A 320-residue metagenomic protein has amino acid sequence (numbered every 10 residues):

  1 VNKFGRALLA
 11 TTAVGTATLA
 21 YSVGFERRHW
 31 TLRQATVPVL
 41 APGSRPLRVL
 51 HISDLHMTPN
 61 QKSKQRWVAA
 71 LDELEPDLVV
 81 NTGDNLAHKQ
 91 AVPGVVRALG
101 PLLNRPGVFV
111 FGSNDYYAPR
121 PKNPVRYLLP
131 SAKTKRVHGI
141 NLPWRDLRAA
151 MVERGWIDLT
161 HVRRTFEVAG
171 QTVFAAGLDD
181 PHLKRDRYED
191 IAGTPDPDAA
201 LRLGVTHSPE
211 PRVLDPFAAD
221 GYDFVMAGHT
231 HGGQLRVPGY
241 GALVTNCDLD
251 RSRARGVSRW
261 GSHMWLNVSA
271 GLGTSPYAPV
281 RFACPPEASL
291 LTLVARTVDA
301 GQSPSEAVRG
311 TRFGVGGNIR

Functional and structural regions predicted by a protein language model:
L8, V14-A98: N-terminal active-site segment of His-dependent metallophosphoesterases
T12-L32, W260-R320: Acidic, His/Gly-rich catalytic cores of divalent-metal-dependent hydrolytic chemistry
P38-L50, W156-I157, R163-A175, P197-L201 (+2 more regions): Beta-strand-turn-beta hairpins that frame and shape the catalytic cleft of phosphate-ester-processing enzymes
L50-S53, L78-D84, P106-S113, L159-H161 (+3 more regions): Active-site neighborhood of phospho(di)ester-bond hydrolases with catalytic His/Asp-centered motifs
M57-K62, L86-Q90, N114-P121, L159-A169 (+5 more regions): Active-site environment of divalent metal-dependent phosphoester hydrolases
S63-E167: Core catalytic region of metal-dependent phosphoesterases/phosphodiesterases, especially metallo-beta-lactamase-like
K122-W156, T160-V162, V168-D215, A278-R281: Binuclear metal-dependent hydrolase catalytic cores centered on His/Asp/Glu-rich metal-binding motifs
P209-S289, T297-V298: Conserved beta-sheet core of the metallophosphoesterase superfamily
